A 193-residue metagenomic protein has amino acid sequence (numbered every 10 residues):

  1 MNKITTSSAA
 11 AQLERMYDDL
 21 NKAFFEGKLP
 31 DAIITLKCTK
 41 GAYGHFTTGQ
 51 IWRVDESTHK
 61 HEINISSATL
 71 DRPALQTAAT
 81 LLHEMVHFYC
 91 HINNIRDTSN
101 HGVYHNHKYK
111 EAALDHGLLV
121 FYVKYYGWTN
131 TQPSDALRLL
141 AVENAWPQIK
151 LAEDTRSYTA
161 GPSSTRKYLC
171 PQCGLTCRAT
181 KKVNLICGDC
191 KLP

Functional and structural regions predicted by a protein language model:
N2-R72, I95-P193: Metalloprotease/metallohydrolase-associated module, dominated by Zn2+-dependent proteases
L75: Conserved glycine-rich acetyl-CoA-binding loop
A78-A79, K110: An amphipathic alpha-helix signature
A79-I92: Active-site recognition of the HExxH zinc-binding catalytic motif
